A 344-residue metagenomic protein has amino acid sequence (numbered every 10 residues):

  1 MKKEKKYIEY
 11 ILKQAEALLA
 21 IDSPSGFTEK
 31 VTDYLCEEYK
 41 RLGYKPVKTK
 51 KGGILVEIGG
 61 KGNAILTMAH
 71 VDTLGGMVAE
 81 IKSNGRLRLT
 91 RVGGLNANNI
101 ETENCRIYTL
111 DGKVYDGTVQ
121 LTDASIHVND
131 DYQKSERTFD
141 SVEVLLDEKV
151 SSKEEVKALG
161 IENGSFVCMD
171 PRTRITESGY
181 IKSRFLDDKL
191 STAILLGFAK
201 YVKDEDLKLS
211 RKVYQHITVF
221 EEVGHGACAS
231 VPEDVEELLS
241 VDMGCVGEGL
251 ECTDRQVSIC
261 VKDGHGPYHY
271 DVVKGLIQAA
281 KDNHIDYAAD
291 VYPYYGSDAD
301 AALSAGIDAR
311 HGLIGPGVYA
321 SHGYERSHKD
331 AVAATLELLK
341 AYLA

Functional and structural regions predicted by a protein language model:
M1-A344: N-terminal hydrophobic/helix-forming segments and targeting peptides
